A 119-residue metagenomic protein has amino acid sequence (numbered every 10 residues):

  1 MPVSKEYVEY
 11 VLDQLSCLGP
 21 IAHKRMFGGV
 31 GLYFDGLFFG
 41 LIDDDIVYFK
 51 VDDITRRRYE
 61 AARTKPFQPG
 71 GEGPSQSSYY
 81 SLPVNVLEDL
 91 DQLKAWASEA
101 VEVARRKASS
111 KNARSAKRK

Functional and structural regions predicted by a protein language model:
M1-K119: Charge-dense, helix-prone N-terminal extensions
